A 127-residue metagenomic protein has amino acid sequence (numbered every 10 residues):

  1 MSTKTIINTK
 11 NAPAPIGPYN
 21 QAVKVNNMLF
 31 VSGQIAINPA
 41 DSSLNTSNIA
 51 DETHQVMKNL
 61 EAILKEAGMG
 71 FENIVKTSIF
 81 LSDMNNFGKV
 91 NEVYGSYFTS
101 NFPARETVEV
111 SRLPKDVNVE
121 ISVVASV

Functional and structural regions predicted by a protein language model:
S2-V127: Short, polar/acidic, helix-capping and beta-turn segments at strand->helix junctions that line the mouths
